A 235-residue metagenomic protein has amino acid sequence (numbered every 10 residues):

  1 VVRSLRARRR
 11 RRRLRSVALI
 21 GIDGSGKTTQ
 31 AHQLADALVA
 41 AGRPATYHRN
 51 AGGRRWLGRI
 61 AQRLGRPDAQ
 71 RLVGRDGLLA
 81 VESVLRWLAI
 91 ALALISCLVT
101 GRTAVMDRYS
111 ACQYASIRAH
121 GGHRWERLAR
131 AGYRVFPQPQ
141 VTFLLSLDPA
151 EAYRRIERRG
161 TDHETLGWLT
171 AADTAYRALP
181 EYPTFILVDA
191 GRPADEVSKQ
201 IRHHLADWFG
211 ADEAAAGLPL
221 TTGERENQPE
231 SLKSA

Functional and structural regions predicted by a protein language model:
V1-S16: Extreme N-terminal, non-catalytic leader segments that precede Walker-type/kinase nucleotide-binding cores
L19: Hydrophobic anchor at the beta1->P-loop junction of P-loop NTPases
I22: P-loop (Walker A) phosphate-binding loop of NTP-binding proteins
K27: Conserved lysine of the Walker
Q30: Hydrophobic positions on the alpha1 helix immediately C-terminal to the Walker A/P-loop
N50-R127: ATP-dependent small-molecule kinase phosphotransfer cores that center on conserved nucleotide phosphate-binding segments
R108-R177: A glycine- and Lys/Arg-enriched "phosphate-lid" helix/loop adjacent to the NTP-binding pocket of small-molecule kinases
A150-A235: NTP-dependent small-molecule kinase module
